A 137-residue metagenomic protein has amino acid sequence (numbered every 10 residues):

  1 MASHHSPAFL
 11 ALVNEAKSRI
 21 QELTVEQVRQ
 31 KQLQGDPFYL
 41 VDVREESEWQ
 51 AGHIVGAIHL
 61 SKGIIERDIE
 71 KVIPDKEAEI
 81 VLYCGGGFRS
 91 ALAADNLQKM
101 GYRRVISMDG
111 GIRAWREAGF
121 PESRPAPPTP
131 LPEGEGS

Functional and structural regions predicted by a protein language model:
M1-Y39, E46-E79, F88-S137: Rhodanese-like catalytic fold shared by cysteine-dependent sulfurtransferases and DSP/PTP-type phosphatases
L82-C84: Short, surface-exposed ligand- or partner-binding patches at beta-edge/loop junctions that are enriched in aromatics
